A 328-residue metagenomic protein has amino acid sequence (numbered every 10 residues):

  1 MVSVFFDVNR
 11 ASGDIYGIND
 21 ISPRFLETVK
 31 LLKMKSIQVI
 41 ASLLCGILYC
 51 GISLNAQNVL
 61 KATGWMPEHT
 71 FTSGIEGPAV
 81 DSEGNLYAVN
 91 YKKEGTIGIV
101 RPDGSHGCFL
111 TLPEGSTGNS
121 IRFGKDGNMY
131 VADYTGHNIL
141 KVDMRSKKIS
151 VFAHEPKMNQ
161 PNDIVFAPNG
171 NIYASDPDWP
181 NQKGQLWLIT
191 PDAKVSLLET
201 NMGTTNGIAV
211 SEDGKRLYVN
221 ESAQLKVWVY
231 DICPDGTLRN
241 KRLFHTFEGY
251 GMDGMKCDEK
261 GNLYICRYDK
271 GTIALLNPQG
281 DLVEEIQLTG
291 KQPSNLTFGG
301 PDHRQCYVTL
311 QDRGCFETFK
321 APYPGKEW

Functional and structural regions predicted by a protein language model:
M1-V8, D14-N58: Bacterial Sec-dependent N-terminal signal peptides
Q57-F71, K241: A short helix->beta-strand "capping" segment at the edge of beta-propeller domains
H69-L86, P113-D133, N138, E155-K183 (+4 more regions): Beta-rich, blade/repeat-based domains predominating in secreted/periplasmic proteins but also intracellular
A88-H106: Beta-propeller domains
T96-G98, N138-L140, Q185-W187, K226-W228 (+2 more regions): A short loop-to-beta-strand structural motif that recurs across blades of beta-propeller domains
V100-S105, D143-K147, I189-A193, I232-D235 (+2 more regions): Short loop/turn segments that connect beta-strands within beta-propeller blades
C108-T111, S150-H154, L197-T200, R239-H245 (+2 more regions): Beta-propeller fold detector
I232-N295: Glycine/small-residue-rich hydrophobic helix-like segments
